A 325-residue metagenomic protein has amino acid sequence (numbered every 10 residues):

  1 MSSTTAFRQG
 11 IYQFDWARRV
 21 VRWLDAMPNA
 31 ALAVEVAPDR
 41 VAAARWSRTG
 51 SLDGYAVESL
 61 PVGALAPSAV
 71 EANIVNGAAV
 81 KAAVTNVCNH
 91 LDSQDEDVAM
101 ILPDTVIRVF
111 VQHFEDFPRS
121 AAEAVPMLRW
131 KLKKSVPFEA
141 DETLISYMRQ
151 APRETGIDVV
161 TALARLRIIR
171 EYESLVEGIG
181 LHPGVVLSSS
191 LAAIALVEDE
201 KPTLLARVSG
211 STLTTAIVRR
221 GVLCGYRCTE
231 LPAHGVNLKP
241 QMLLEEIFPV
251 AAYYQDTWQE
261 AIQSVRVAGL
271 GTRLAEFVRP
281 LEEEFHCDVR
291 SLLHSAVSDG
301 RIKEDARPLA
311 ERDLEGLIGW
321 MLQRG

Functional and structural regions predicted by a protein language model:
M1-G325: Hydrophobic/aromatic-enriched cytosolic interaction surfaces used to assemble or bind macromolecules
